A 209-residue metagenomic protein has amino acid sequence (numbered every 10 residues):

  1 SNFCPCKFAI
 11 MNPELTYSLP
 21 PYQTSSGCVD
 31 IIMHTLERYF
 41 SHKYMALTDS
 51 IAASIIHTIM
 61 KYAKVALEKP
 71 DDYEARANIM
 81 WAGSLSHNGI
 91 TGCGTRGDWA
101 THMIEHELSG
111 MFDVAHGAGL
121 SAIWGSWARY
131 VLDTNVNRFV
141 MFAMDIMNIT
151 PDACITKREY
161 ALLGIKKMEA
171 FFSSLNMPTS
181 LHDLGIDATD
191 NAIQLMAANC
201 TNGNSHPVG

Functional and structural regions predicted by a protein language model:
S1-Y44, M141: A glycine/threonine-rich phosphate-anchoring loop and its flanking beta-alpha core in nucleotide/phosphate-binding
R38-K167: Active-site segments that bind and position negatively charged phosphate/pyrophosphate groups
I146-G209: C-terminal charged capping/lid subdomain of soluble metabolic enzymes
